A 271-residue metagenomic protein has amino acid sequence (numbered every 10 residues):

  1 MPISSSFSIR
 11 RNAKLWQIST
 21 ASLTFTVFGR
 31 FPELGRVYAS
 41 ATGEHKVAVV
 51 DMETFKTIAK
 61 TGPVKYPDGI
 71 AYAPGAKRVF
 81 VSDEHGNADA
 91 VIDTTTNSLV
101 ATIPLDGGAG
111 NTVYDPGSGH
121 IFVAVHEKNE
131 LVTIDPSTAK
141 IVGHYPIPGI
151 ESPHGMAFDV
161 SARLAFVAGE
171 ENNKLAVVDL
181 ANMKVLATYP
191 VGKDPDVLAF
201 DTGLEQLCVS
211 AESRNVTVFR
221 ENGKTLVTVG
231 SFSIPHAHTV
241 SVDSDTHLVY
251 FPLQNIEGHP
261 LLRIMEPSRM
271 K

Functional and structural regions predicted by a protein language model:
M1-K271: Predominantly soluble domains enriched in secretory-pathway, periplasmic, or organellar proteins
